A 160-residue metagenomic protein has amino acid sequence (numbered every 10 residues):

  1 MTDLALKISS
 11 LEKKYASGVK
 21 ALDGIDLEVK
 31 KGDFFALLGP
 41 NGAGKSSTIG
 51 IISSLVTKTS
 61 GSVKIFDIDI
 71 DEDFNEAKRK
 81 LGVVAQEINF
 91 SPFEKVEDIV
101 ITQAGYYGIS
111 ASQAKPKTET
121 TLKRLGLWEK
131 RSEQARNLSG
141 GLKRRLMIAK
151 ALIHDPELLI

Functional and structural regions predicted by a protein language model:
T2-I8, E12-G24, K31, F74: A short, flexible loop at the N-terminus of ABC-type nucleotide-binding domains that lies
P40-G44: Walker A (P-loop) phosphate-binding loop of ABC-type ATPase nucleotide-binding domains
G61-E72, E76-A77: Conserved ABC transporter NBD signature motif
I101, G105, S112-K130: Conserved ABC ATPase "signature" region
Q134-L138: Conserved ABC ATPase signature
I148: Hydrophobic anchor residue at the start of the ABC signature
D155: Conserved catalytic motifs of ABC-family nucleotide-binding domains
